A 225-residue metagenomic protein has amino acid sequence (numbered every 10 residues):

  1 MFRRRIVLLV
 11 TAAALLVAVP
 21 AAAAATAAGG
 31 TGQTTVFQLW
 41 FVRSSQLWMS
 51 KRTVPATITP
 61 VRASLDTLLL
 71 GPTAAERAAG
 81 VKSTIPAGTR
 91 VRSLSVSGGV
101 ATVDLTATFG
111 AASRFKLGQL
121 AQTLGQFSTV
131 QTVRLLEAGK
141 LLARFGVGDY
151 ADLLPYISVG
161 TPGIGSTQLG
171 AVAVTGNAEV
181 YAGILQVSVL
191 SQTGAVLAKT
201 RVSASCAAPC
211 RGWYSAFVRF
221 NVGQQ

Functional and structural regions predicted by a protein language model:
F2-Q225: Bimodal "functional hotspot" detector
